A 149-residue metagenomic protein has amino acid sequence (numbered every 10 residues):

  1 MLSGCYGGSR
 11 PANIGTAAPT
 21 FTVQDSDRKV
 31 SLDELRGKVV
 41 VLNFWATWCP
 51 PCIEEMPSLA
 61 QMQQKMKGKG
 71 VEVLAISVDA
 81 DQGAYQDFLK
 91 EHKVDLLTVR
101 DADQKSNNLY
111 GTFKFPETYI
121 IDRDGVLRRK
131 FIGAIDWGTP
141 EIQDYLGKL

Functional and structural regions predicted by a protein language model:
M1-T22, P140-D144, L149: N-terminal targeting signals for export/organelle localization
T20-V40: A short beta-strand-turn-helix
K38-V40, F44-W48, K114: Short pre-active-site segment immediately N-terminal to redox-active cysteine/selenocysteine motifs in thiol-based
V41-N43, A75, Y119-I120: Hydrophobic beta-strand core positions in alpha/beta domains
F44-Q61: Conserved redox-active cysteine motifs that mediate thiol-disulfide chemistry, especially di-cysteine Cys-X(1-2)-Cys
E54, Q64-K105, T112-F115: Conserved segment of the thioredoxin-like fold in thiol-based oxidoreductases
D87-V94, A102-G147: Thiol/disulfide oxidoreductase modules built on the thioredoxin-like
